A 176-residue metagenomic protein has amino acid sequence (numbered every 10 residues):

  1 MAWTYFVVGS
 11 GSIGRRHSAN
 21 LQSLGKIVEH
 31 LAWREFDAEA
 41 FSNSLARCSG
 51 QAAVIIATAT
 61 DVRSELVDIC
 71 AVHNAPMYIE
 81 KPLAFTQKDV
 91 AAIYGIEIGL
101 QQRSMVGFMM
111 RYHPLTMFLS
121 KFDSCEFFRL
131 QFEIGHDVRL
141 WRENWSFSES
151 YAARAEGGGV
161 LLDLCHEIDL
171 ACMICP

Functional and structural regions predicted by a protein language model:
M1-E39, L45-R47: N-terminal Rossmann-like dinucleotide-binding module
H17, D37-Y94: Beta-loop-alpha module in the N-terminal Rossmann-like domain of NAD(P)-dependent dehydrogenases, especially those
L31-A38, V62-V67, M110-Y112, T116: Recognition helices and adjacent regulatory flanks at domain boundaries
A59, P82, G107-M109, E133-G135: Histidine-centered beta-alpha loop that forms part of the nucleotide-sugar donor binding/catalytic region in diverse
A92-M109, C125-F132: Rossmann-fold dehydrogenase core element
M110-P176: Predominantly a Rossmann-like dinucleotide-binding segment in NAD(P)-dependent oxidoreductases
